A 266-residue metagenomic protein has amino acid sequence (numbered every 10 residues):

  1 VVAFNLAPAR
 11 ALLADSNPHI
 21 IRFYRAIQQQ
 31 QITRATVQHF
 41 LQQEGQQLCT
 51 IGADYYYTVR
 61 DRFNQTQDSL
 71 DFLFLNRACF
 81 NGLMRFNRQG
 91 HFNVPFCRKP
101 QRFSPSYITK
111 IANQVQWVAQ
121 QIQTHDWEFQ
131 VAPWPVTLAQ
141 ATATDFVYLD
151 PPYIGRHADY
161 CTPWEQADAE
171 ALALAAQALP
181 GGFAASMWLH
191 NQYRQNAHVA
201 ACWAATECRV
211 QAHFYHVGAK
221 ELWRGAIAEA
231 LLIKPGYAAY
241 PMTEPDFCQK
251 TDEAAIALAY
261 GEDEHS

Functional and structural regions predicted by a protein language model:
V1-G45: Conserved S-adenosyl-L-methionine
V1-V2, P18-I20, A78-N81, W134-T137 (+4 more regions): Short, solvent-exposed loop/turn segments at secondary-structure junctions
P8, T142-T144, P180: A general structural motif
A9, Q121-W127, A204-T206: A short helix-to-beta-strand connector/capping loop
A14-D15, Q130-A132, L149-P151, A185-W188 (+2 more regions): Short His-Asn-centered micro-motif
Q31-Y148, P152-H157: SAM-dependent nucleic-acid methyltransferase catalytic core
H157-W164: Glycine/threonine-rich flexible loop motifs
E165-S266: Long, positively charged, glycine-interspersed low-complexity recognition regions
